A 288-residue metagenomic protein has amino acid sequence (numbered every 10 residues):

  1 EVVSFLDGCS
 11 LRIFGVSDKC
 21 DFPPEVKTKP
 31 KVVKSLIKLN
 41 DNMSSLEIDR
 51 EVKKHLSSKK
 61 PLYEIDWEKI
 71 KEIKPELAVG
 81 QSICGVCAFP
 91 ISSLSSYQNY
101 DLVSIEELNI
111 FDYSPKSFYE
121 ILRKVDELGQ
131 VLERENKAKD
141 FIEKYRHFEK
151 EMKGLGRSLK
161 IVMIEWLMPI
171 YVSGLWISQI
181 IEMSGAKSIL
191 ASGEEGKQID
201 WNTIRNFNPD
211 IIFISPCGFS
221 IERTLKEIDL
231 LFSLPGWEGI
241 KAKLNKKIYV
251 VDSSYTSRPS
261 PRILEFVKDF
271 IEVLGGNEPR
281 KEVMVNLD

Functional and structural regions predicted by a protein language model:
E1-D288: N-terminal ligand-binding lobe of clamshell/alpha-beta domains
